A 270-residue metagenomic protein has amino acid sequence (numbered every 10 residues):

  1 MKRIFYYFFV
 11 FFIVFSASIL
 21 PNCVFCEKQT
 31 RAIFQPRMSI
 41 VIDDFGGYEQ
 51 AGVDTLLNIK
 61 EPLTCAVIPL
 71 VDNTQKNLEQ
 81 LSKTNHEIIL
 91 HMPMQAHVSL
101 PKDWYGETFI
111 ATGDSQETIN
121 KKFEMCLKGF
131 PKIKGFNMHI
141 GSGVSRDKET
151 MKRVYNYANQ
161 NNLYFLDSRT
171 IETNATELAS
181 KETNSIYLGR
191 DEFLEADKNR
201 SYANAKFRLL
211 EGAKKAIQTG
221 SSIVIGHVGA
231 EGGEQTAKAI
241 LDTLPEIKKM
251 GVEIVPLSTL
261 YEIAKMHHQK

Functional and structural regions predicted by a protein language model:
M1-I4: Positively charged n-region of N-terminal signal peptides that target proteins for export
F9-S18: Bacterial N-terminal signal peptides
C23-P36, L209-L210, K214, I247-V252: Terminal interaction modules at protein C-ends
R31-D103: Active-site beta->alpha N-cap acidic-glycine motif
M38-I42, L63-A66, I88-M92, F136-M138 (+4 more regions): Hydrophobic faces of well-ordered beta-strands that scaffold small-molecule active sites in alpha/beta enzyme cores
F45, T64-L70, N137-D147, N162-E172: Catalytic beta/alpha-barrel core
W104-K128, S145-E149, E177-I217: Alpha-helical scaffold elements lining the catalytic groove of polysaccharide deacetylases
Q160-S168, E231-K270: C-terminal domain-boundary segment and adjacent tail
